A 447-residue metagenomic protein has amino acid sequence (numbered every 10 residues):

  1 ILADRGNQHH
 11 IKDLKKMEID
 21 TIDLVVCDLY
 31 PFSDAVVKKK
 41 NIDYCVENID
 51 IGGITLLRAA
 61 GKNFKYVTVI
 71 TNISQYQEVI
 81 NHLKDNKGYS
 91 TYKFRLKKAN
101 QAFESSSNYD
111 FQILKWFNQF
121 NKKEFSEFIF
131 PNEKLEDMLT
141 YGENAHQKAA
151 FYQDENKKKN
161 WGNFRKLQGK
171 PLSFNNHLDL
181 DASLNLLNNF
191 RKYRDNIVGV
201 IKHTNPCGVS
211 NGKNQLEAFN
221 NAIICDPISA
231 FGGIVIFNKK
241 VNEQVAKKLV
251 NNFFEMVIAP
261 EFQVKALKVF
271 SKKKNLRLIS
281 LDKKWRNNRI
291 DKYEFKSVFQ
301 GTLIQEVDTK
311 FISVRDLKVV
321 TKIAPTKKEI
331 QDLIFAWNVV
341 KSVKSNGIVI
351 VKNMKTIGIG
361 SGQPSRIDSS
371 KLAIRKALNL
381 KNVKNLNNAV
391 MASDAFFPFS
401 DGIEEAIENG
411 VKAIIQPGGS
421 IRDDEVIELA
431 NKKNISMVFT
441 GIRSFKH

Functional and structural regions predicted by a protein language model:
I1-N7, T91-K93, S280-L281, Q300-E306: A polyampholytic, Gly/Pro-enriched intrinsically disordered region
I1-P31: Glycine-rich nucleotide/cofactor/substrate-binding loop typically near the N-terminus or early in the first domain
H10, F32-V36, L56-A59, Y66 (+6 more regions): Short, well-ordered, mixed-charge alpha-helical segments that flank or form enzyme active sites
I19, D43, E47-I54, I70-I73 (+5 more regions): Short, amphipathic alpha-helical segments
I22-C27, D110-Q112, F117-H447: ATP-dependent carboxylate/acyl-activation modules
L24-E47, I51-T91, K158-F164, E306-K322: A short, charged helix-loop
G53, A102, L249: A residue-level signal for conserved active-site and pocket-lining positions in enzyme catalytic cores
S74, E78-F128: Non-catalytic interaction/clamp surfaces of large macromolecular machines
